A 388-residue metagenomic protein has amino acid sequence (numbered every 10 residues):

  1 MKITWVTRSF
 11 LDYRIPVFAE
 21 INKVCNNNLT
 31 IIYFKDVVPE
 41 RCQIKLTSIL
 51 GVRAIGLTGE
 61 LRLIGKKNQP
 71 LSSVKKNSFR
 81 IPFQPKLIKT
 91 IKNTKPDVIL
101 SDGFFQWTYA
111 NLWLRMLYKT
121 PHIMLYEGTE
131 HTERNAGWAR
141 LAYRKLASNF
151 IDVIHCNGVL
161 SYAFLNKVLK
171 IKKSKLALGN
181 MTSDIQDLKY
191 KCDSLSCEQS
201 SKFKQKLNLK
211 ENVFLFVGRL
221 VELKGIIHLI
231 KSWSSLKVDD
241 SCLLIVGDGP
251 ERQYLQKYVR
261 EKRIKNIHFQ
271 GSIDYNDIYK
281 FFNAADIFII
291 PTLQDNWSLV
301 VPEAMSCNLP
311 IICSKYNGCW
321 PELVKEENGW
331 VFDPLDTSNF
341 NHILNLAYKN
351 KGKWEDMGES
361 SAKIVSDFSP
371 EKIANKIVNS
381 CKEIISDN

Functional and structural regions predicted by a protein language model:
P16, N212-S235, P250-Q256, S338: A conserved mid-protein helix/loop that constitutes part of the nucleotide-sugar donor-binding site
D102, W107, T120-W138, F150-V153: A short, histidine- and acid-enriched strand-loop-helix "catalytic/donor-clamping" loop that lines the nucleotide-sugar
N149-S200, L209: Donor nucleotide-sugar binding/catalytic pocket of nucleotide-sugar-dependent glycosyltransferases
Q256-I273: Nucleotide-activated donor-binding/catalytic signature segment of Leloir-type glycosyltransferases, i.e., the conserved
S272-I273, K280-A285: Short alpha-helical donor nucleotide-sugar binding micro-motif in glycosyltransferases
L293: Aromatic "clamp/platform" in nucleotide-sugar-dependent glycosyltransferases that forms part of the donor/acceptor
P310-S314: Short hydrophobic beta-strand element within catalytic cores of glycosyltransferases and related nucleotide-activated
K325-E326, W330-T337, N345-G352: Conserved acidic donor-binding segment of nucleotide-sugar-dependent glycosyltransferases
